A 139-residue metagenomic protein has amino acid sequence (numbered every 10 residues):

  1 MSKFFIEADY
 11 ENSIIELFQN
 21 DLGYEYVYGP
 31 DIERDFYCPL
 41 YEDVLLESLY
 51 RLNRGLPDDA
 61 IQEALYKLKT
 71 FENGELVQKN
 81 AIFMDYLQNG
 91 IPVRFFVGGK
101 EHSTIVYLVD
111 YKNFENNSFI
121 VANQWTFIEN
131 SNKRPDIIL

Functional and structural regions predicted by a protein language model:
M1-L139: An alpha-helical interface "stripe"
